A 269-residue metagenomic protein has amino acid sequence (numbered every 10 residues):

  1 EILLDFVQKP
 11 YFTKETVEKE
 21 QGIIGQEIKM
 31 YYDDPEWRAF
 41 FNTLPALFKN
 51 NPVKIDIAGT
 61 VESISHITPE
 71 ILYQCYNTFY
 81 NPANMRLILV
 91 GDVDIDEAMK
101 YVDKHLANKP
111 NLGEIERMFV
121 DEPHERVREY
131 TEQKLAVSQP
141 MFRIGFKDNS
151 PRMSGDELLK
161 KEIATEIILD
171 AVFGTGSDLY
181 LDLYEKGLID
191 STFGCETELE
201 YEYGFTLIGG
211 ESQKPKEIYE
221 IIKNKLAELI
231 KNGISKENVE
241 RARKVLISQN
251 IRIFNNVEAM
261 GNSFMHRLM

Functional and structural regions predicted by a protein language model:
E1-I115, G155-K160, L169, G176 (+1 more regions): Charge-rich, well-structured scaffold segments of protease-associated domains
L112-D178: His/Glu-based metal-binding/catalytic segments typifying zinc-dependent metallopeptidases
